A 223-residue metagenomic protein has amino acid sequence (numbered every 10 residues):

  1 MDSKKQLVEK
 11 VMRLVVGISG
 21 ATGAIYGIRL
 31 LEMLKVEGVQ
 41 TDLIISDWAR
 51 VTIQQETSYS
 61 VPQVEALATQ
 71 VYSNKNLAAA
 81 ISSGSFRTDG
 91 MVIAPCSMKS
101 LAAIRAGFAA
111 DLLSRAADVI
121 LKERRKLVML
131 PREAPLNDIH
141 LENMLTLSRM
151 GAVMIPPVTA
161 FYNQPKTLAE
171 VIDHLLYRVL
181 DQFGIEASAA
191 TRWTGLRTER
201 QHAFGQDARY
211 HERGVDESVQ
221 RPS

Functional and structural regions predicted by a protein language model:
D2-V128, A134-S223: A cross-family phosphate/adenosyl-ligand binding-site feature
